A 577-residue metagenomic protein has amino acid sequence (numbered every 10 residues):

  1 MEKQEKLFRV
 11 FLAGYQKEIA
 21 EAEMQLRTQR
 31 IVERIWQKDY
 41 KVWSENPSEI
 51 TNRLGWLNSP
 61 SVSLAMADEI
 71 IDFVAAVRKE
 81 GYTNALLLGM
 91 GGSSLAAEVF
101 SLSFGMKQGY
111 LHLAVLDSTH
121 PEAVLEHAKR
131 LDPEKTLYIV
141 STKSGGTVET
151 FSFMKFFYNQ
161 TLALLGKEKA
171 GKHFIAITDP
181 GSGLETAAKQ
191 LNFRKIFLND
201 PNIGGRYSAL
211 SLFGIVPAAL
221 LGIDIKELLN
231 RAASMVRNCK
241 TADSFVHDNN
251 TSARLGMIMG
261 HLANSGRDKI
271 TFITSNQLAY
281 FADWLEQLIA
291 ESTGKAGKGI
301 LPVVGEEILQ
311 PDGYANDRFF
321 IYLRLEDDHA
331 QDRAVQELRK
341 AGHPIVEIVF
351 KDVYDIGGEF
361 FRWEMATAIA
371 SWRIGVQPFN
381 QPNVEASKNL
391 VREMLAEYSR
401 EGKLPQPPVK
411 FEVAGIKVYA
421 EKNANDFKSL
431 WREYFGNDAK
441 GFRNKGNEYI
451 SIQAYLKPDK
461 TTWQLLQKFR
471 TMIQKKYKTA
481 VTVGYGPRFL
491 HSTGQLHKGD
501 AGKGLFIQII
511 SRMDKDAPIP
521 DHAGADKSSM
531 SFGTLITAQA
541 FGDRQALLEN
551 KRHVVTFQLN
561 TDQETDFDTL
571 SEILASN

Functional and structural regions predicted by a protein language model:
M1-R78, I356-E359, M365, A370-R373 (+3 more regions): Extended, charge-enriched "interface" segments that sit outside catalytic cores
D72-D243, F319, L323-K351, E393: Glycine-rich phosphate-binding loops that contact phosphosugars or nucleotide phosphates
L87, Y138-V140, A176, T271-F272 (+6 more regions): Structural beta-sheet core signal
L125, I177-F193, I356-F361, G484 (+2 more regions): Glycine-rich, charge-decorated loop segments at or immediately adjacent to ligand/cofactor-binding or catalytic sites
A163-F319, E326-H329, R362-T479: Active-site phosphate/pyrophosphate-binding segments
F469-G499: Amphipathic alpha-helical packing elements
P487-D526: Conserved, well-ordered active-site substructure
I507-D516, S529, I536-D562, E572-A575: C-terminal accessory domains/tails appended to large, multi-domain proteins
